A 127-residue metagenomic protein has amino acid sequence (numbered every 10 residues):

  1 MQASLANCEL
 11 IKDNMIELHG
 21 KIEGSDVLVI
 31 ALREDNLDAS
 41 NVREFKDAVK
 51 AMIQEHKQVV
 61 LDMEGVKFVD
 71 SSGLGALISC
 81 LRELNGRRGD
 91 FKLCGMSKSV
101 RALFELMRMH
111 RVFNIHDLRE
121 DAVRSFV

Functional and structural regions predicted by a protein language model:
M1-I30: Short beta-strand/loop segment at the start of cytosolic alpha/beta domains
H19-D47: STAS-typified acidic loop motif
N36-F113: Amphipathic alpha-helical interaction surfaces in cytosolic regulatory modules
M96, R119-E120: Short, ordered loop/turn segments at secondary-structure junctions
N114-L118: Short acidic-hydrophobic, aromatic-tinged amphipathic segments that line or gate anion-handling sites
F126-V127: Short, hydrophobic alpha-helical segments
